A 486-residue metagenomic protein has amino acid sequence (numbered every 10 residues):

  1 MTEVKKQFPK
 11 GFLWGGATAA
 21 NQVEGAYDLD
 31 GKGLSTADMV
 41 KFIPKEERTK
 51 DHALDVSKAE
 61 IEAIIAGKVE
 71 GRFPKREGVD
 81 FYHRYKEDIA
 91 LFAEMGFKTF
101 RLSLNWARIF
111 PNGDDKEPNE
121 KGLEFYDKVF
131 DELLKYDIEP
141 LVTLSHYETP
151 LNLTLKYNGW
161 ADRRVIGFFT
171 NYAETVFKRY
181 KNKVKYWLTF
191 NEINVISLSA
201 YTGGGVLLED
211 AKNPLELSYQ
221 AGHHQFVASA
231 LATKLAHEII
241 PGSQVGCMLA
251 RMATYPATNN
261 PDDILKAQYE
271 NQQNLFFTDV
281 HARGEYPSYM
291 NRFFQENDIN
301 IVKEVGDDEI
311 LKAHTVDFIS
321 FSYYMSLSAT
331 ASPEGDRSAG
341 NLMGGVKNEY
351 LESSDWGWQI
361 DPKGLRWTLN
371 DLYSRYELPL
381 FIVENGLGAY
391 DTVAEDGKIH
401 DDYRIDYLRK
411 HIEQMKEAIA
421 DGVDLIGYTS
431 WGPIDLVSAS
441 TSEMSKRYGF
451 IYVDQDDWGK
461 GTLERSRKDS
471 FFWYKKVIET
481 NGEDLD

Functional and structural regions predicted by a protein language model:
T2-V69, E94, N112-D114, L123-D486: Active-site region of glycoside hydrolase catalytic domains
E70-H83, A161-R164: Active-site mouth loops of central-metabolism enzymes
G78-A90, P111, G122: Internal amphipathic alpha-helical repeat/solenoid segments
R84-N105, A313-I319: Catalytic domains of carbohydrate-active enzymes, especially glycoside hydrolases
L104-P118: Glycine-rich, proline-tolerant flexible connector loops at the mouths of alpha/beta enzymes
